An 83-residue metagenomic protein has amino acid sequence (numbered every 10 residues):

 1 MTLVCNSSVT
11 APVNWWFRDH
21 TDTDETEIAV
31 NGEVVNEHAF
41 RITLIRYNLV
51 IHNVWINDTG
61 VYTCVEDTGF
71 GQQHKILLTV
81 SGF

Functional and structural regions predicted by a protein language model:
T2-V4, L49: Acidic, Ser/Thr/Pro
V4-H38: N-terminal V-set
P12-N14, T21-D22, W55-N57, V61-F83: Extracellular/luminal immunoglobulin-like beta-sandwich modules
V35-V61, D67-F70: Extracellular beta-strand/loop-rich beta-sandwich domains predominantly from IgSF
